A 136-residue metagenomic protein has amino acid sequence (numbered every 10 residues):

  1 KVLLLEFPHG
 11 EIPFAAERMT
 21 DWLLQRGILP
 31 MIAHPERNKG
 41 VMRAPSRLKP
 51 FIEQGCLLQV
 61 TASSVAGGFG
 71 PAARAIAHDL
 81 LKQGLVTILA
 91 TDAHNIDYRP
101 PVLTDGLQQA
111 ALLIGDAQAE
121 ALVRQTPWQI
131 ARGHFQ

Functional and structural regions predicted by a protein language model:
K1-Q59: Extended substrate/RNA-proximal surfaces in nucleic-acid metabolism proteins
E17-T20, R43-K49, P71-L81, L103-G106: Charged helix-capping and loop-helix junction motifs
H34, D92, P127: Conserved, mostly hydrophobic/aromatic
R37-V41, V65-G68, H94-R99: Active-site environment of divalent metal-dependent phosphoester hydrolases
P50-L58, I76-A90: Structural recognition of alpha->loop->beta junctions
L85-P101: Short acidic/histidine-rich active-site segments
L103-Q136: Mid-to-C-terminal alpha-helical segments outside catalytic/metal-binding sites
